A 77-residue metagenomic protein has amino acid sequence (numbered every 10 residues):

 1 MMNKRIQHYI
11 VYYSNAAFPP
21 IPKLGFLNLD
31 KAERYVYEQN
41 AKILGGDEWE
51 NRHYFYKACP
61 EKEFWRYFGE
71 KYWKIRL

Functional and structural regions predicted by a protein language model:
M1, K31: Residue-level signal for functionally critical sites in structured catalytic/ligand-binding pockets
M2-I21, E50, Y56: Short aromatic-glycine-(Arg/Gly/Cys) micro-motifs in beta-strand/loop hairpins
I21, E33, Y37-L77: Short, mixed-charge low-complexity intrinsically disordered segments
G25-L29: Conserved aromatic
